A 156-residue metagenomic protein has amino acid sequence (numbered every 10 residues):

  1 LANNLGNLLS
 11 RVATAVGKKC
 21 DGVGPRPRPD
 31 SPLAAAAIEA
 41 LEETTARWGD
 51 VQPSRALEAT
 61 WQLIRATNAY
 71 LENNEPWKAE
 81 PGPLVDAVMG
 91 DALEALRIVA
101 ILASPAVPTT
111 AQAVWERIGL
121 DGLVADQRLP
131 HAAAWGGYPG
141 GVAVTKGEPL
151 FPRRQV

Functional and structural regions predicted by a protein language model:
L1-L84: Long, charged, mostly alpha-helical binding arms that flank functional sites
A46, V51, W61-V156: Basic, alpha-helical terminal appendages of large translation-related enzymes
